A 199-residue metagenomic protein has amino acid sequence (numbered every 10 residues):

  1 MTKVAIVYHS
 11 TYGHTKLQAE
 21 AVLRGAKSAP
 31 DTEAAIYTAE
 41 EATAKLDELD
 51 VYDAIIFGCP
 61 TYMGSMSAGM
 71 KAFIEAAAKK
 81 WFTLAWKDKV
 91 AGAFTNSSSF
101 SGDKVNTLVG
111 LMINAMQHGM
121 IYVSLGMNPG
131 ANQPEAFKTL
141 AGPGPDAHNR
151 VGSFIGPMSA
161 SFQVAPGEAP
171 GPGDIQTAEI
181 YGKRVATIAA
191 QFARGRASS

Functional and structural regions predicted by a protein language model:
M1-W86, H148, G152, V164-S199: N-terminal beta1-alpha1-beta2 submodule of the flavodoxin-like/Rossmannoid cofactor-binding fold
E41-L140: Helix-loop-strand module that forms the ligand-binding subsite of alpha/beta enzymes
F94-N96, S161-E168: Short, local alpha-helical segments
G102-V105, V109, P145, N149 (+1 more regions): Short, amphipathic alpha-helical segments
I121-A165: Mobile beta-alpha loop/short-helix "lid" or hinge segments that flank ligand
